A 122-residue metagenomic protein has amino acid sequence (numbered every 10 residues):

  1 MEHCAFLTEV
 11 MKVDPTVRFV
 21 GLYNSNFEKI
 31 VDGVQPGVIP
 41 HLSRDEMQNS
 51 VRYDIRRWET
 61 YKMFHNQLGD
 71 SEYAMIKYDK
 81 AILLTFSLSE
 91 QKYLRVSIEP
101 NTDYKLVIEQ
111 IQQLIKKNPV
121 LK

Functional and structural regions predicted by a protein language model:
M1-K122: Non-catalytic interaction/Regulatory regions outside core domains
